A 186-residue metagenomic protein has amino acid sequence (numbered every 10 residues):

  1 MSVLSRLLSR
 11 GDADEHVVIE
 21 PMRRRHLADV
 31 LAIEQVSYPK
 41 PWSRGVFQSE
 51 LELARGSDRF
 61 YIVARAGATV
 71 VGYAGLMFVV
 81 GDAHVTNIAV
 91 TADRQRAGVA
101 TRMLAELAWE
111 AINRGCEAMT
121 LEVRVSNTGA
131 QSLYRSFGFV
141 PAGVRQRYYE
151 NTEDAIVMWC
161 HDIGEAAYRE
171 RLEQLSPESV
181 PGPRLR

Functional and structural regions predicted by a protein language model:
V3-L4, D12, P21-A97, L104-R114 (+2 more regions): Acetyl-CoA-dependent GNAT
R59, E153-V157: Short hydrophobic/aromatic beta-strand or adjacent loop that forms the aromatic wall/cage of a ligand/substrate-binding
A111-E122, R145: Conserved GNAT acetyl-CoA-binding A-motif
L121-Q131, R147-T152: Conserved beta-strand-loop-alpha-helix junction that forms the acyl-donor binding cleft
Y134, F139, M158: Conserved active-site tyrosine of GNAT-family acetyltransferases
P141-G143: A secondary-structure capping/hinge motif
Q146-R147, V157: Short, Lys/Arg-enriched C-terminal cap helix and immediately downstream tail that follows
